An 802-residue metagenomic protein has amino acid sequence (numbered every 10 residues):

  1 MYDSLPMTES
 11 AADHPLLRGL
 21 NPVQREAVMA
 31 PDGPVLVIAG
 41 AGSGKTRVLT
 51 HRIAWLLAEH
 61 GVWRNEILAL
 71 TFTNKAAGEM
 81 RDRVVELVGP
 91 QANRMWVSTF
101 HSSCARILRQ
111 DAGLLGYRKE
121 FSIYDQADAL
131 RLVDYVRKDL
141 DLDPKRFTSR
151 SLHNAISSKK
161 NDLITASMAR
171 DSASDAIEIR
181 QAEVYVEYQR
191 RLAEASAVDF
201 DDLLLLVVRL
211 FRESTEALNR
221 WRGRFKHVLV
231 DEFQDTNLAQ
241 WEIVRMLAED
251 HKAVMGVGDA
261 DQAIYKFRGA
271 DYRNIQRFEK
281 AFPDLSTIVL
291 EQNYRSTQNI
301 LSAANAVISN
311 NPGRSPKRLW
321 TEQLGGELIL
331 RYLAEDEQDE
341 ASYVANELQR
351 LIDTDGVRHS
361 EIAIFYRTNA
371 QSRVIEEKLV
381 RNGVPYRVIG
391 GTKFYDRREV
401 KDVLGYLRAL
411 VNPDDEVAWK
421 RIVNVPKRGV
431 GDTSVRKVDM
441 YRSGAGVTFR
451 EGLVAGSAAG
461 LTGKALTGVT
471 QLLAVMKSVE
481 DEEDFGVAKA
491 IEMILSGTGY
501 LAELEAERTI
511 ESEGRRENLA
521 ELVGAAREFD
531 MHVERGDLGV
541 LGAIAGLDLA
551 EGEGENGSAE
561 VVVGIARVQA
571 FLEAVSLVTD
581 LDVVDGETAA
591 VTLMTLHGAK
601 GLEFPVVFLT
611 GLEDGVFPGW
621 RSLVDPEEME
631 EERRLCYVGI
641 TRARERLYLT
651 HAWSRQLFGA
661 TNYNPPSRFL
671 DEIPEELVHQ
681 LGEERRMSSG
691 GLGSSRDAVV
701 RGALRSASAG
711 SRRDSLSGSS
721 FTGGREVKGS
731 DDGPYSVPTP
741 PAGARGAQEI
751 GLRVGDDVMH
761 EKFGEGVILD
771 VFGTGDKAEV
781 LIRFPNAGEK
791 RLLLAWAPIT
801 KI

Functional and structural regions predicted by a protein language model:
Y2-G19, L49, W55-A58, V230-F233 (+4 more regions): Conserved RecA-like helicase ATPase core segment that couples NTP binding/hydrolysis to strand translocation
R18-M29, G33-I38, R47-L49, G61 (+9 more regions): Conserved helicase NTPase motor core
G33, V62-E66, Q91-R94, A129-L132 (+10 more regions): Short glycine-/polar-rich loops that comprise or flank the Walker A/P-loop and associated switch/sensor motifs
V37, A41-L49, I53, A112 (+7 more regions): Helicase P-loop NTPase motor core
G61-E66, E86-M95, D111-Y124, Y135-F147 (+10 more regions): Short, polar/flexible loop-turn hinges at active-site or ligand-entry regions and domain interfaces
N65-A155, K160, S167-A176, E183 (+3 more regions): Conserved P-loop NTPase-based nucleic-acid remodeling module centered on helicase motor cores
S174, R358, S372-V384, R397 (+2 more regions): Conserved helicase C-terminal RecA-like lobe
S443, A506, T579-T592, H597-K600 (+2 more regions): C-terminal accessory regions
